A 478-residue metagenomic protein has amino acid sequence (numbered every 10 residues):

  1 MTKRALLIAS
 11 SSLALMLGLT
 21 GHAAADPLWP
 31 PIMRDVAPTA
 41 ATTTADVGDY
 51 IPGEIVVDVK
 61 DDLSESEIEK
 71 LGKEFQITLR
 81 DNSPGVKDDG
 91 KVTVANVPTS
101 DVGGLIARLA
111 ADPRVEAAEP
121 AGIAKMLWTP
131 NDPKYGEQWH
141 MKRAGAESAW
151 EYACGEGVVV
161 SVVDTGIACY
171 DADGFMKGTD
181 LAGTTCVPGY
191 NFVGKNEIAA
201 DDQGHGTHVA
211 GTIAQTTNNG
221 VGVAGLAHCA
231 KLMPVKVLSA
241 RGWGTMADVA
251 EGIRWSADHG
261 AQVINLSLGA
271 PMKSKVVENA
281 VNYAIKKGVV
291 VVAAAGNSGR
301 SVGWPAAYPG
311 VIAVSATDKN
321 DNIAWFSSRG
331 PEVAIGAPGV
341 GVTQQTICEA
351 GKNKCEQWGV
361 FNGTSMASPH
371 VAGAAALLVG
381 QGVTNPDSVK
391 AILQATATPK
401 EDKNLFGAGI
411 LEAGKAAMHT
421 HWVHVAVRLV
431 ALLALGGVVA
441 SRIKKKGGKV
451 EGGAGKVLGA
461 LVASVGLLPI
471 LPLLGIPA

Functional and structural regions predicted by a protein language model:
S10-G18: Bacterial N-terminal signal peptides
H22-P38, G48, P52, F75 (+5 more regions): Protease zymogen maturation seam
V56, A117-E119, V159-V162, A224-G225 (+5 more regions): Structural recognition of the beta-strand scaffold that forms the well-ordered cores of secreted hydrolase catalytic
D81-G103: Aromatic/histidine-rich interaction motifs
S148-V162, I167-P188, K195-T245, A307-V311 (+2 more regions): Subtilisin-like serine protease catalytic core
W150, G155-E156, T216, P234-G310 (+6 more regions): Substrate-binding/access-modulating region of protease and related hydrolase catalytic domains
A210-I213, M233-S239, Q262, W325 (+1 more regions): Hydrolase catalytic cores
A261-L266, K275-V276, A280, K287 (+3 more regions): C-terminal subdomain of the subtilisin-like protease fold in secreted/lumenal serine endopeptidases
